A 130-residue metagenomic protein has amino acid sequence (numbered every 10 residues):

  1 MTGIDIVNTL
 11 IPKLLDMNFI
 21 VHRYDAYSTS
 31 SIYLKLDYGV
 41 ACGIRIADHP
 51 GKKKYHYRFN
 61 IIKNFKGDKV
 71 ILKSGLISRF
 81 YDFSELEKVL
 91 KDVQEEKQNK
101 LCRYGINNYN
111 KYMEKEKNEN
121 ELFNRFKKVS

Functional and structural regions predicted by a protein language model:
M1-V21: Amphipathic alpha-helical segments
T2-I4, Y27, P50-S130: Intrinsically disordered, low-complexity regulatory regions enriched in serine/threonine/proline and acidic residues
M17-F65: Amphipathic, interaction-prone secondary-structure segments
